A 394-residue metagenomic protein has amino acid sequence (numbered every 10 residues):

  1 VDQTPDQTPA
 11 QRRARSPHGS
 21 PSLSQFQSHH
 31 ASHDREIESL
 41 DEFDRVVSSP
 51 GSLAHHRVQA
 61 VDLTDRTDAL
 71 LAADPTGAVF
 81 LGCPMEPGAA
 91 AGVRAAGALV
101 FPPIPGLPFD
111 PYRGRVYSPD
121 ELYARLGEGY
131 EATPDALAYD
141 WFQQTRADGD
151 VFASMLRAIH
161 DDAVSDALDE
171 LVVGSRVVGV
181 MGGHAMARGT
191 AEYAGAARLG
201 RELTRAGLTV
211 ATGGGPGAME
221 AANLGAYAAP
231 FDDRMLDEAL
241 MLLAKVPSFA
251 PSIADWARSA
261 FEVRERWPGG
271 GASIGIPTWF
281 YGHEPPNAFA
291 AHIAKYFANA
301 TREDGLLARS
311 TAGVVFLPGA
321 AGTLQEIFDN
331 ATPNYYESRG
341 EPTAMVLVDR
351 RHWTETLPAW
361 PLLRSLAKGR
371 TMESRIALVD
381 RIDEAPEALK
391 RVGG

Functional and structural regions predicted by a protein language model:
Q3, Q7, Q11, R15-P21 (+1 more regions): Intrinsically disordered, low-complexity repeat/linker tracts enriched for polar/charged residues
H30-S154: N-terminal accessory interaction module
D34-E38, L306-A308, G340-G394: C-terminal functional extensions of proteins
S48-R66, A72-A73, G217-G313: Acidic/glycine-enriched connector segments
F80-P84, T311-T332, P342-H352: Glycine-rich anion-binding loop/nest that anchors nucleotide
S165-V178: Glycine-rich phosphate/diphosphate-binding loops that line cofactor/substrate pockets in enzymes
S175-V180, A191-A239: N-terminal active-site beta-alpha-beta segment that forms phosphate/nucleotide-binding and substrate-recognition loops
G189, A218-A222, G322-D329: Short glycine/serine/threonine-rich phosphate/pyrophosphate-binding segments that cradle anionic phosphate groups
